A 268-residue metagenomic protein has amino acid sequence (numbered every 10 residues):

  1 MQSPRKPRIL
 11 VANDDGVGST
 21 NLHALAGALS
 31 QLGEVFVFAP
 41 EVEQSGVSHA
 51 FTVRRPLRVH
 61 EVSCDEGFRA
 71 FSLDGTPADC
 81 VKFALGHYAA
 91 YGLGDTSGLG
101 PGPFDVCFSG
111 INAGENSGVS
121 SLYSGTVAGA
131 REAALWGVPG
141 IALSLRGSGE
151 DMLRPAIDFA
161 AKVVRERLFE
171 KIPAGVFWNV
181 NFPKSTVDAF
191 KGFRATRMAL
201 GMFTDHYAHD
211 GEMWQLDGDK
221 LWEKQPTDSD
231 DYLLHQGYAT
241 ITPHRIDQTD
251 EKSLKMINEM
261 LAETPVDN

Functional and structural regions predicted by a protein language model:
Q2-I9, S19-G102: A cross-family phosphate/adenosyl-ligand binding-site feature
V11-G18, S120: Short, glycine-rich nucleotide/cofactor-binding loops
D15-H23, W222-K224: Short acidic, Gly/Ser-rich segments with clustered Asp/Glu that frequently serve as metal-coordination loops in enzyme
D105-V106: Conserved acidic residues
E115-S124: Glycine/threonine-rich flexible loop motifs
G129-A133: Hydrophobic/aromatic ligand-binding patch that stacks against planar heteroaromatic rings of cofactors or nucleotides
A134-A156: Glycine-rich phosphate/pyrophosphate-binding loops and their adjacent beta-strand/loop elements at enzyme active sites
P155-N268: Electrostatically charged, flexible surface regions
